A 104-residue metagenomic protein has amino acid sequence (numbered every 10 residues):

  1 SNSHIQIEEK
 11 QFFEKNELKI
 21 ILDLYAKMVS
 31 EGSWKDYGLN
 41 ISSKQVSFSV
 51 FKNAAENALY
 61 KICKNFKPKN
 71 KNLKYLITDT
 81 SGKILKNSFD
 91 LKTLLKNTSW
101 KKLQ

Functional and structural regions predicted by a protein language model:
S1-N2, Y60-S81: Short aromatic-glycine-(Arg/Gly/Cys) micro-motifs in beta-strand/loop hairpins
S1-V46: Negatively charged, low-complexity tracts enriched in Asp/Glu with abundant Ser/Thr
S43-V46, N53-A58: Short, charged/polar surface micro-motifs in flexible loops or helix N-caps
V46-F48, Y75: Hydrophobic residues embedded in beta-strands of well-ordered beta-sheets
A54, L103-Q104: Short, charged/polar low-complexity linear motifs in solvent-exposed/disordered segments
N57-Y60, L85: Local beta-strand/beta-hairpin segments that build beta-sheet-rich folds
K71, Y75-L103: Mixed-charge, glycine-accented linear interaction segment located at domain edges/termini
